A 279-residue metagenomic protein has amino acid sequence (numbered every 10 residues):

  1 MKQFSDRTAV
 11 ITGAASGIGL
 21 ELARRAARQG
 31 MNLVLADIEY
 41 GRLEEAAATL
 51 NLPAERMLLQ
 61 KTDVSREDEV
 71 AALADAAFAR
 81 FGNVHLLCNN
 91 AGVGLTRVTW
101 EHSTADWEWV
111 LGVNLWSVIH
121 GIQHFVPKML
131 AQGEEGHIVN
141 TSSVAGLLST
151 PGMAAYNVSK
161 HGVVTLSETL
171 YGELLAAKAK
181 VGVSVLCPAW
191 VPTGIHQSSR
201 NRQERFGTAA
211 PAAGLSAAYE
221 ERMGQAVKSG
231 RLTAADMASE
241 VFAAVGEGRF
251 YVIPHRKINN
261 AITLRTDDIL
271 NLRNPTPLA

Functional and structural regions predicted by a protein language model:
K2-L33: Canonical Rossmann dinucleotide-binding motif of NAD(H)/NADP(H)-dependent dehydrogenases/reductases, specifically
Q29-E45: Conserved glycine-rich Rossmann-like NAD(P)H-binding loop of the short-chain dehydrogenase/reductase
Y40-G41, K61-A72, T104: The beta1-alpha1 cofactor-binding region of Rossmann-like NAD(H)/NADP(H)-dependent oxidoreductases
V98-T99, S103-E108: Substrate-binding pocket helix/loop in short-chain dehydrogenase/reductase
I122, S159: Active-site helix of classical SDR
S143: Residue(s) in the substrate-gating loop at a strand-loop-helix junction that position the organic substrate next
L175-V252: SDR active-site lid
